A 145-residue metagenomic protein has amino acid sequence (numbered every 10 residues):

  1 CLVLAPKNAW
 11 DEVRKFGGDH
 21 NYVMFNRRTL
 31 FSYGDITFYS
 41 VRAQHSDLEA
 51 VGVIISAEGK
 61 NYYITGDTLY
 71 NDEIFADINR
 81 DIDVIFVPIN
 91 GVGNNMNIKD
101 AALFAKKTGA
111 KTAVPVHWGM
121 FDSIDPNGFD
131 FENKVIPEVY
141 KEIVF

Functional and structural regions predicted by a protein language model:
C1-A5, E12, R80-F86, G109: Active-site metal-binding motif and surrounding structural segment of the metallo-beta-lactamase
C1-F31: Active-site HxH/HxHxD metal-binding segment of metal-dependent hydrolases
V3-K7, Y62-D67, I85-N90, A113-H117 (+1 more regions): Active-site neighborhood of phospho(di)ester-bond hydrolases with catalytic His/Asp-centered motifs
G17, V23-R28, A76, D100-F145: Binuclear metal-ion centers of metallo-dependent hydrolases, dominated by the metallo-beta-lactamase
V23-R80, G93, V139-F145: Core dinuclear metal-dependent hydrolase active-site scaffold
D47, V84-K106: Active-site-proximal segments of metal-dependent phosphoesterases and phosphodiesterases across multiple
D72, N94-M96, F121-S123: Loop/helix-junction capping segments adjacent to catalytic residues or to phosphate/diphosphate-binding pockets
